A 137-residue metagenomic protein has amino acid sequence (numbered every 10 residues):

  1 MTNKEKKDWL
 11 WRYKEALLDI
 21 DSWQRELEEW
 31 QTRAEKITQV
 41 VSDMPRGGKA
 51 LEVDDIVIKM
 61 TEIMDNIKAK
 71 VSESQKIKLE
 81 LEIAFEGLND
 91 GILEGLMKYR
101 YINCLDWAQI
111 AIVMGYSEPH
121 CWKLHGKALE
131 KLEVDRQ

Functional and structural regions predicted by a protein language model:
M1-G87, V134-Q137: N-terminal interaction/assembly modules
L88-N103: Short amphipathic alpha helix immediately N-terminal
A108, E130: Alpha-helical elements of the RecA-like P-loop NTPase motor core of helicases
Q109-M114: Short alpha-helical "recognition helix" segments of helix-turn-helix
C121-W122: Helix-turn-helix DNA-binding helix
H125, L132: DNA major-groove recognition helix of helix-turn-helix
